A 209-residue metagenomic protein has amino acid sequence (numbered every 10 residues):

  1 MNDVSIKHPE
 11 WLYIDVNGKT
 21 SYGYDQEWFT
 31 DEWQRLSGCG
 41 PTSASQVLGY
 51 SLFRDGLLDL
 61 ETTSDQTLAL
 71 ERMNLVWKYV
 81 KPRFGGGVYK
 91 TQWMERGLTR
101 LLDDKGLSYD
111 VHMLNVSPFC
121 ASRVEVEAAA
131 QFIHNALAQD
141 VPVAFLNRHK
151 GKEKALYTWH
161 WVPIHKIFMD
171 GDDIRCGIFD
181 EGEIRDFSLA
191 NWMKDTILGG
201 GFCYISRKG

Functional and structural regions predicted by a protein language model:
M1-G97: Active-site-adjacent structural segments surrounding the nucleophilic cysteine of cysteine proteases and isopeptidases
N2-D15, E71-G201, I205-K208: Conserved active-site-adjacent core of cysteine acyl-enzyme catalytic domains
